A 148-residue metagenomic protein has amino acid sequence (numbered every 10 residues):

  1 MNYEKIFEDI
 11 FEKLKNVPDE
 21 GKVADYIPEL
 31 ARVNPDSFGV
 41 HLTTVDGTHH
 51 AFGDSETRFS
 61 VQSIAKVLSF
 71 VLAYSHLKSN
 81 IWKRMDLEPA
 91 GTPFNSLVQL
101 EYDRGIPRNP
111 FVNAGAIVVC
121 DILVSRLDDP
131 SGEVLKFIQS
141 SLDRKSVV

Functional and structural regions predicted by a protein language model:
M1-I10, L14-D19, S75, S79 (+1 more regions): Active-site-adjacent helix/loop patches that line small-molecule binding or acyl-intermediate pockets
E12-V17, S55, S60-I64: Short N-terminal helix-initiation segments at or just after the protein's N-terminus
K15-F52: A short, well-structured edge-of-sheet supersecondary motif
I27, F70, L135: Generic structural marker for isolated residues within well-ordered, non-membrane alpha-helices of soluble domains
N34-P35, T57-V61, R108-F111: Secondary-structure capping and boundary motifs in well-ordered enzyme cores
G47, S60-S79: Active-site SXXK
T48-E56, S96-D103: Glycine/charged-rich beta-loop-alpha catalytic/anionic-binding loops adjacent to active sites
